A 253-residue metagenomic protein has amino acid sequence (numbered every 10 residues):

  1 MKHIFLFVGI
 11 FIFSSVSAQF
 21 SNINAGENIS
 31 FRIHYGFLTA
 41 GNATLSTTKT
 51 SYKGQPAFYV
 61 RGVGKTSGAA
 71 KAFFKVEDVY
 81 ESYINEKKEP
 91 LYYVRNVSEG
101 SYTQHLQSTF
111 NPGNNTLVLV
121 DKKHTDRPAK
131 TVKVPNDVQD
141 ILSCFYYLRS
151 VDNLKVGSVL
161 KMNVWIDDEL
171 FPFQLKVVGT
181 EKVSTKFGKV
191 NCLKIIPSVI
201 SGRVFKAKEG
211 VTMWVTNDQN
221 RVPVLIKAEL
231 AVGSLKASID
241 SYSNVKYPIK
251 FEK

Functional and structural regions predicted by a protein language model:
I4-S14: Sec-dependent N-terminal signal peptides
F7, I141-C144, D167: A generic signature of intrinsically disordered, low-complexity regions enriched in glycine/proline and charged/polar
Q19-P112, D152-K253: Acidic, serine/threonine-rich low-complexity disordered tracts
Q104-V151: Hydrophobic, well-structured mid-protein blocks that either form specific transmembrane helices
